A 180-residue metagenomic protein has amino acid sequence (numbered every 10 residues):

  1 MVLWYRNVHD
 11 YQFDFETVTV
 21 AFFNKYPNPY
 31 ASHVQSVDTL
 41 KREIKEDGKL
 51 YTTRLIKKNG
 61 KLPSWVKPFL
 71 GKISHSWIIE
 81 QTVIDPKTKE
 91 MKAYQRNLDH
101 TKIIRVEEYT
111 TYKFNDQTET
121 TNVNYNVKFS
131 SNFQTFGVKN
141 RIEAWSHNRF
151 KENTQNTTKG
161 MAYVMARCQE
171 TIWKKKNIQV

Functional and structural regions predicted by a protein language model:
M1-L62: Hydrophobic ligand-binding cavity/cleft-lining segments
V2-V8, V66-S74, I84-V180: Terminal "cap-and-tail" regions of soluble proteins that handle hydrophobic small molecules
E16-T17, Q81, N124: Generic detector of isolated residues embedded in canonical secondary-structure elements
V34, W77-I79, E107: Short edge beta-strand segments in beta-sheet-rich domains
L40-Q95: Glycine-rich portal/gate segments that line the openings of hydrophobic small-molecule binding cavities
